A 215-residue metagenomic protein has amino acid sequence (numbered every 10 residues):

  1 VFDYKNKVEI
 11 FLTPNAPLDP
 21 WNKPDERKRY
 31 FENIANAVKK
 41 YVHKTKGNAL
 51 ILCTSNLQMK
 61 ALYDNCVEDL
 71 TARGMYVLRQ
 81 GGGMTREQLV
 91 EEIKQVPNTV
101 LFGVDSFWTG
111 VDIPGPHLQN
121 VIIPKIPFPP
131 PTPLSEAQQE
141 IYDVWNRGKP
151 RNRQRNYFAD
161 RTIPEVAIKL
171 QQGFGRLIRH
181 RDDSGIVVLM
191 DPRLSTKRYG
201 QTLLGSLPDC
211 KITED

Functional and structural regions predicted by a protein language model:
V1-D215: ASCE RecA-like P-loop NTPase motor cores that couple ATP hydrolysis to mechanical translocation on nucleic acids
